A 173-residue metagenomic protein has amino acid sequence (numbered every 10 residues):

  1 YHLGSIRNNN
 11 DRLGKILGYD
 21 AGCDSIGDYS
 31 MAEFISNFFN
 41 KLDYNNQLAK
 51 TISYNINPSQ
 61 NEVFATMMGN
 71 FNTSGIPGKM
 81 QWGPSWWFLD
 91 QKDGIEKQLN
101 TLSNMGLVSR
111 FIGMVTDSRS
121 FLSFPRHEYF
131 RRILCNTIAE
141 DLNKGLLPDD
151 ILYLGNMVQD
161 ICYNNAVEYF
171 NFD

Functional and structural regions predicted by a protein language model:
Y1-G4, T51-I56, W82-S85, V108-R126: Short acidic/histidine-rich active-site segments
Y1-K50, S59-P77, G94-G113, R131-C135 (+1 more regions): Histidine/acidic residue-rich metal-binding segments in metalloenzymes
A21-G27, S85-D90, F121, P125: Short, contiguous acidic/charged loop-to-helix segments that flank catalytic cores in large enzymes
C23, R119, D150-L152: Residue-level detector of alpha-helix boundaries and kinks
Y29-E33, P84-W87, I112-T116, N143-L147: Short C-terminal domain-edge/linker segments immediately following a structured domain
N57-S59, K79-T101, P148-F170: C-terminal helical cap
G75, Q81, W87-F88, G113-M114 (+4 more regions): Broad hydrophobic/π-residue packing in well-ordered secondary structure
V108-R110, R126-D173: Mid-to-C-terminal alpha-helical segments outside catalytic/metal-binding sites
